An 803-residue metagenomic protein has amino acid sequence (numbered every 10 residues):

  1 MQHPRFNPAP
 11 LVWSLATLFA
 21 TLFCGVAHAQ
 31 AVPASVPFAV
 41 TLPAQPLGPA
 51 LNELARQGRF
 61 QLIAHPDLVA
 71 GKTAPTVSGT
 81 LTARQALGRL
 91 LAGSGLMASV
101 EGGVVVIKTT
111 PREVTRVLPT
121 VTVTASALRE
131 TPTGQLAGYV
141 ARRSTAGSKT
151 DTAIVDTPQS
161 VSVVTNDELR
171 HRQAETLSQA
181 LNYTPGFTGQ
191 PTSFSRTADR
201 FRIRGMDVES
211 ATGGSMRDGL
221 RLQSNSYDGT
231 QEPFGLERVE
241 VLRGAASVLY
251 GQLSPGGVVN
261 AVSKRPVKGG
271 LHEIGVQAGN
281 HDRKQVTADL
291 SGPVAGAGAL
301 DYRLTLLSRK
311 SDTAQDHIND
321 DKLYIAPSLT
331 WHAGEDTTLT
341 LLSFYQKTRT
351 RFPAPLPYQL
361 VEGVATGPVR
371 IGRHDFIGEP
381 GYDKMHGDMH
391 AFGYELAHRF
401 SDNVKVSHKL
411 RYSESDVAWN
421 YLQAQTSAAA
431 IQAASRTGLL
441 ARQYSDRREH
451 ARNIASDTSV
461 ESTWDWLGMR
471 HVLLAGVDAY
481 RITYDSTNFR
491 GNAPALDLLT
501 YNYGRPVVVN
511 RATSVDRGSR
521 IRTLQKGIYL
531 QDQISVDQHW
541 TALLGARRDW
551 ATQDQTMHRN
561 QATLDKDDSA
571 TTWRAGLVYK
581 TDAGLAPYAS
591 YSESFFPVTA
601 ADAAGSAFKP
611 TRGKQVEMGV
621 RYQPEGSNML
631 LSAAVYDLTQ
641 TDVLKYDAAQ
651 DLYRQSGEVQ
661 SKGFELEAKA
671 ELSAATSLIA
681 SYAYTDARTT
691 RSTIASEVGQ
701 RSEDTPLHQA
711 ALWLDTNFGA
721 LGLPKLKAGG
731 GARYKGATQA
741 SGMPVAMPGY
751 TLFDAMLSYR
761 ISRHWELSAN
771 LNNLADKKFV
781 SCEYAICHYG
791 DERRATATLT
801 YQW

Functional and structural regions predicted by a protein language model:
R56, Q61, P119-G270, M618 (+1 more regions): Acidic, small-polar-rich N-terminal luminal/periplasmic segments of exported/outer-membrane proteins
F234-E237, V248-P327, W331-T337, H390 (+2 more regions): Outer-membrane beta-barrel translocator/receptor signature
R309-T313, I325-H332, D336-R399, E414-A451 (+3 more regions): Acidic/polar loop-and-plug regions of large Gram-negative outer-membrane beta-barrel proteins
T330-G334, A451, R470-L474, D478-Y480 (+2 more regions): Structural signature of Gram-negative outer-membrane beta-barrels, strongest in the C-terminal barrel of TonB-dependent
F392-E414, R442-T556: Face-selective signature of the C-terminal outer-membrane beta-barrel domain
A397-R411, S415-Q423, P587, P610-E671 (+2 more regions): Membrane-embedded beta-barrel scaffold of Gram-negative outer-membrane proteins
L473, E703-W803: Conserved C-terminal beta-signal and adjacent last beta-strands/turns of outer-membrane beta-barrel proteins
D637, Q655-G742, A775: Gram-negative outer-membrane beta-barrel transporters
